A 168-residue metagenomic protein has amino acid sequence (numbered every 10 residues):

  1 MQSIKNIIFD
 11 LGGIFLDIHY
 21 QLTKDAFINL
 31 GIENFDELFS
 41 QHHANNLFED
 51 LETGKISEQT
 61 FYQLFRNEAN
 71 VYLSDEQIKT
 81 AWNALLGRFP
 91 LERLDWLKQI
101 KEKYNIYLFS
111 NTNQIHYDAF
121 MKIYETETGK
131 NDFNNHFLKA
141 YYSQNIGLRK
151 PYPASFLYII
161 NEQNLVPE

Functional and structural regions predicted by a protein language model:
Q2-D95, E102, N113-A119, Y142: N-terminal helical cap/lid subdomain that shapes the substrate entry/recognition surface in HAD-like hydrolases
S3-I4, K103, F137, P167: A structure-centric signal for secondary-structure junctions around beta-strands
I32, I100-E102, F133, V166: Short, structurally constrained coil/turn elements that cap an alpha-helix or connect an alpha-helix to the following
D95-K98, N161: Surface-exposed alpha-helical segments enriched in charged/polar residues
S110: Short beta-strand/turn micro-motifs composed of small residues that flank or help shape donor/cofactor-binding pockets
Q114-E168: Substrate-recognition "cap/lid" segment bordering the active-site pocket of phosphatases
